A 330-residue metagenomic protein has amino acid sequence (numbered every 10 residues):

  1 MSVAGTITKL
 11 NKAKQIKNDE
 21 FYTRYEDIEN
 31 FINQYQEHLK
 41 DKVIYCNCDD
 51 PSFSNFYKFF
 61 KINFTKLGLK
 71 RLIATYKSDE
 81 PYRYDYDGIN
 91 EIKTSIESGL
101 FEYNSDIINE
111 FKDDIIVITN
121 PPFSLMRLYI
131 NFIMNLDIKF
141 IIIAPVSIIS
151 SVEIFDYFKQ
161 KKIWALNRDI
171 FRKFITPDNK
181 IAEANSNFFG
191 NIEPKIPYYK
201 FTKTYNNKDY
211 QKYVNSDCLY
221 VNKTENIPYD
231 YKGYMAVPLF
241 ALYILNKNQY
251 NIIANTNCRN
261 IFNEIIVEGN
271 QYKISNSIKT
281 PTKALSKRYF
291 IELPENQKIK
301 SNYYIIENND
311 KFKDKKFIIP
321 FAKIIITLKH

Functional and structural regions predicted by a protein language model:
M1-I118, P122-H330: Class I S-adenosyl-L-methionine-dependent methyltransferase catalytic core
